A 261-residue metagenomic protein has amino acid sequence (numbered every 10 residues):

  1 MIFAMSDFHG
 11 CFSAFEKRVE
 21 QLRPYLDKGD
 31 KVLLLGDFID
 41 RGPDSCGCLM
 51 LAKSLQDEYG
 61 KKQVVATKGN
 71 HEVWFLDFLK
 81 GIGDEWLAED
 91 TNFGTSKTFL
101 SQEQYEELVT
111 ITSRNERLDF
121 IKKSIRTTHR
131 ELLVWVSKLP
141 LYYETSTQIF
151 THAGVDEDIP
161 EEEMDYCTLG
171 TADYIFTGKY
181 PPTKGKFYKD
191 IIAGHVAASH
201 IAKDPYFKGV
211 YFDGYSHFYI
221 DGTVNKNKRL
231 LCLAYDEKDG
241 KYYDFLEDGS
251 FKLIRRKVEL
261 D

Functional and structural regions predicted by a protein language model:
M1-L51, D57: N-terminal active-site segment of His-dependent metallophosphoesterases
A4, V32-L34, A66-T67, I149 (+2 more regions): Residue-level marker for buried hydrophobic side chains located in beta-strands that build the well-ordered beta-sheet
D7, D37, G69-N70, H195 (+1 more regions): Active-site glycine-centered loops adjacent to acidic/histidine catalytic or metal-binding residues that shape
H9-G10, D40, E72-V73, V155 (+2 more regions): Short, glycine/acidic-enriched loop or turn micro-motifs at the edges of active sites
D27-D30, K61-Q63, S146, F187-K189: A general structural motif
G42-P140: Active-site neighborhood of divalent metal-dependent phosphoester bond hydrolases
I111-F218, G222-R229, K238: Acidic, His/Gly-enriched loop-helix segments that form or flank divalent-metal centers in metallo-dependent hydrolases
D213-D261: Binuclear metal-dependent phosphoesterase catalytic core
